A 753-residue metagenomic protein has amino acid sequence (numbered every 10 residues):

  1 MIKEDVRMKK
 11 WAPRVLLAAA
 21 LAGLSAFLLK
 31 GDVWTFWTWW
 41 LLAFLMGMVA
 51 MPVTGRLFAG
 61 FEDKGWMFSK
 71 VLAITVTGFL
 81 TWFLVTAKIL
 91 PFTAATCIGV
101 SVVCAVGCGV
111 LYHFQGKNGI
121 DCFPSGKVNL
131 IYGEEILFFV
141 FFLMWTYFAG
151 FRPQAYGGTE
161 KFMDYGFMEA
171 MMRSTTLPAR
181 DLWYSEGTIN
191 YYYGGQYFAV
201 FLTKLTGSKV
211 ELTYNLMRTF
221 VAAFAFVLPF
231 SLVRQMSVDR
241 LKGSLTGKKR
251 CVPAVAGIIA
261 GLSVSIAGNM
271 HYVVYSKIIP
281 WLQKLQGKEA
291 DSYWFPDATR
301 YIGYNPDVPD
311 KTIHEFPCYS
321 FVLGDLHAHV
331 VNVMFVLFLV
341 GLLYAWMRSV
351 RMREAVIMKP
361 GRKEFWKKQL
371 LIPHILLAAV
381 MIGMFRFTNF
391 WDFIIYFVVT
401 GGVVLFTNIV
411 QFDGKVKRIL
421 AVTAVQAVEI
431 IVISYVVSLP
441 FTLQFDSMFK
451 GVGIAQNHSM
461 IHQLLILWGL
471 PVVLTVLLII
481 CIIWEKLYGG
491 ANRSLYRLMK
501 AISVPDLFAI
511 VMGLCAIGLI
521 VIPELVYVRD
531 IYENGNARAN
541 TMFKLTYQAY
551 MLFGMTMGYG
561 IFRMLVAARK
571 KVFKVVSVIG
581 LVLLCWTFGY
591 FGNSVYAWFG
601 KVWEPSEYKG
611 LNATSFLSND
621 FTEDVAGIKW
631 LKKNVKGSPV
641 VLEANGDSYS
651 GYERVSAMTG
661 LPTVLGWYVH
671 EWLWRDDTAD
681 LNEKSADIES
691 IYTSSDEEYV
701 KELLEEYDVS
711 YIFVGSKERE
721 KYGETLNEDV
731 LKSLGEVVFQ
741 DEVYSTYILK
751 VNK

Functional and structural regions predicted by a protein language model:
I2, F27, F151-Y156, M270-H314 (+4 more regions): Transmembrane helical bundles and short interhelical boundary loops of multi-pass, membrane-embedded
I2-M8, M51-S69, L80, V110-K127 (+6 more regions): Membrane-interface junctions at the ends of membrane-embedded or membrane-associated helices
I2-N129, Y435-I482, C515-P523, Y527: Membrane-embedded, hydrophobic transmembrane alpha-helices
I2-S25, L45, L90-G150, S237 (+5 more regions): Start-transfer (signal-anchor) and selected internal transmembrane alpha helices of multi-pass inner/ER membrane
V33-W37, L41, G126-E134, V140-F338 (+3 more regions): Active-site lumenal/periplasmic loops and adjacent helix-entry segments of GT-C-fold, multi-pass membrane
S320-L323, L376-T388: Membrane-interface alpha helices of multi-pass inner-membrane proteins
F335, D392-V403: Transmembrane-embedded, aromatic-rich helix segments that form part of the hydrophobic channel/pocket engaging
G592-K753: Extracytoplasmic
